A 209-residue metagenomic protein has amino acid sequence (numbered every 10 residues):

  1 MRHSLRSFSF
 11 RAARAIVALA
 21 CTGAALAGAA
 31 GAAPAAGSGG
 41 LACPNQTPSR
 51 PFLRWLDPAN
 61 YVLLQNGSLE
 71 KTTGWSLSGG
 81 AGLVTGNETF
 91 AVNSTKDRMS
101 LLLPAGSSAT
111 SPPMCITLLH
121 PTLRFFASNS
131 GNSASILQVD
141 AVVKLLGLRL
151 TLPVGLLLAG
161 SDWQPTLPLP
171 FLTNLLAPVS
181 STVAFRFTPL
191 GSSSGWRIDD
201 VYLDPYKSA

Functional and structural regions predicted by a protein language model:
M1-F10: N-terminal secretory signal peptides that target proteins for export/translocation
T22-A33: C-terminal segment of classical bacterial N-terminal signal peptides
A36-L83, Y202-A209: Extracellular carbohydrate-recognition regions
G39, G82-S107: Short carbohydrate-recognition loop motifs
L69, P121-N129, S181-P189: Extracellular beta-strand-rich recognition modules
W75-S78, P104, C115-H120, S128-L137 (+1 more regions): Extended, low-complexity, turn-rich repeat/linker tracts enriched in Gly/Pro/Ser/Thr and Asp/Glu that occur
T95-T122, T166: Short beta-strands within extracellular/lumenal beta-sheet-rich domains
K144-S181, T188-W196: Extracellular carbohydrate recognition and processing domains and analogous Trp-centered ligand-binding platforms
